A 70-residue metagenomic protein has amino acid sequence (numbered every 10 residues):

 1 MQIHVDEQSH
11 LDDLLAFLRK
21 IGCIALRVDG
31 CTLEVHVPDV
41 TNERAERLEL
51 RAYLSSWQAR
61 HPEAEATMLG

Functional and structural regions predicted by a protein language model:
M1-V5, L33-H36: Short cationic amphipathic helices and targeting signals
H4-I24: Short amphipathic alpha-helix segments
R27-L33: Short Gly/Ser/Thr- and Asp/Glu-enriched loop/turn motifs at secondary-structure junctions
C31, P38-G70: C-terminal basic regulatory modules in eukaryotic proteins
